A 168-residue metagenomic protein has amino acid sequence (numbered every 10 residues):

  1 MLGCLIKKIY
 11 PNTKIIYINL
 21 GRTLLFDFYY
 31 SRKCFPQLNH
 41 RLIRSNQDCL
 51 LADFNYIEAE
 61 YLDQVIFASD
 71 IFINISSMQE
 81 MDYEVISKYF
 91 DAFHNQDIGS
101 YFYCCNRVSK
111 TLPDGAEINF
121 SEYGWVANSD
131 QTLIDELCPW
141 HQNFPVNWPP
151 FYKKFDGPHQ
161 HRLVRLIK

Functional and structural regions predicted by a protein language model:
M1-Y10: Conserved SAM-binding loop of SAM-dependent methyltransferases across substrates and taxa, primarily the Class I
K14-L20: Conserved SAM-binding motif I beta-strand of class I
Y30-I66: S-adenosyl-L-methionine
S69-D70, S100: Conserved acidic residues
I73: A conserved beta-strand element that flanks and buttresses the S-adenosyl-L-methionine
E80-F93: A short, conserved alpha-helix within the catalytic core of class I
D97-K110: Conserved beta-strand signature within the Rossmann-like core of class I S-adenosyl-L-methionine
E122-K168: Rossmann-like AdoMet/SAM-dependent catalytic core
